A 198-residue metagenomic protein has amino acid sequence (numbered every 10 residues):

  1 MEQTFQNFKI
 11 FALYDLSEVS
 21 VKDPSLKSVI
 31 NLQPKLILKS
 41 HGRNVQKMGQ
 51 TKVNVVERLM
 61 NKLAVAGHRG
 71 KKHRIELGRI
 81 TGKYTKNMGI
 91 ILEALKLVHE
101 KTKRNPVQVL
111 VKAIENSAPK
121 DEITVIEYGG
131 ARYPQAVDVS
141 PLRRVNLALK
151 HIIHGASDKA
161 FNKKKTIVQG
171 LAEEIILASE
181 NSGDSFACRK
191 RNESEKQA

Functional and structural regions predicted by a protein language model:
M1-A198: Strongly charged
